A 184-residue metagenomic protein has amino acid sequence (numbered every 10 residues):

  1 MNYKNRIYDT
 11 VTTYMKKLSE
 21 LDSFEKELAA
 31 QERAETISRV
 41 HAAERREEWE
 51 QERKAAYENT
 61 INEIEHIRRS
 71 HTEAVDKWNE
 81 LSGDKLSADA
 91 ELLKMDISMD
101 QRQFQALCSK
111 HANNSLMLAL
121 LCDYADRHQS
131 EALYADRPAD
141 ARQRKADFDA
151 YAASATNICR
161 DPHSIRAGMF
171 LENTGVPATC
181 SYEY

Functional and structural regions predicted by a protein language model:
M1-T12, A43-Y134: Long, charge-patterned amphipathic interaction tracts in eukaryotic proteins
N2-E25, A29-R33: Soluble, non-transmembrane alpha-helical interaction regions
T10-T13, T36, T60, T72 (+3 more regions): Residue-identity detector for threonine
K26-A29, T36, E47, E65: Residue-level encoding of the coiled-coil heptad register
E32-V40, S130-R137: Charged, low-complexity interaction regions
S115-Y184: Charged, polyampholytic interaction/assembly segments that form long, compositionally biased interfaces
